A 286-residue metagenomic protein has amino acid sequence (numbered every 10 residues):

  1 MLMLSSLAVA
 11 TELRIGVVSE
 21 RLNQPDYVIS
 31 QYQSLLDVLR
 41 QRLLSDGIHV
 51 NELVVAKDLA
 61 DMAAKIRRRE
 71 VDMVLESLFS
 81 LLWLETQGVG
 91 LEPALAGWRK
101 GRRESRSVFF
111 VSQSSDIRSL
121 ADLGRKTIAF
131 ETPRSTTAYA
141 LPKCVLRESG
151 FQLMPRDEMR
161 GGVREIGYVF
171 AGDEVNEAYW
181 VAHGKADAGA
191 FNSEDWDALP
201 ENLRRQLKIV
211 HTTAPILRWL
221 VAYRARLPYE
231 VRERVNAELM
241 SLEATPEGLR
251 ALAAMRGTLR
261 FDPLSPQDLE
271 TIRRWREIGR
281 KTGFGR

Functional and structural regions predicted by a protein language model:
S5-L7: N-terminal signal peptide c-region/cleavage motif recognized by signal peptidases
T11-W83: Extracytoplasmic small-molecule ligand-binding "clamshell" domains of the periplasmic binding protein/Venus flytrap
E12-R21, P25, P93-V111, G161-V163 (+3 more regions): Periplasmic-binding protein-like
R14-R42, F79, R99, R103-A178 (+1 more regions): Bilobed "Venus flytrap"/periplasmic-binding protein-like clamshell domains and structurally analogous long
H49-V50, A129-V145, L239-R286: Ligand-binding clefts/hinges and TM-proximal coupling segments of bilobed small-molecule sensing domains
I66-R67, L123, V181-A182: Hydrophobic residues within well-ordered alpha-helices
D72-V74, L81-R106: Short beta-strand-centered segments that line the small-molecule binding cleft or hinge of alpha/beta clamshell
L75-G88, P142-E148, Y179-L207, P215: A ligand-binding cleft/hinge motif common to bilobed small-molecule-binding domains
